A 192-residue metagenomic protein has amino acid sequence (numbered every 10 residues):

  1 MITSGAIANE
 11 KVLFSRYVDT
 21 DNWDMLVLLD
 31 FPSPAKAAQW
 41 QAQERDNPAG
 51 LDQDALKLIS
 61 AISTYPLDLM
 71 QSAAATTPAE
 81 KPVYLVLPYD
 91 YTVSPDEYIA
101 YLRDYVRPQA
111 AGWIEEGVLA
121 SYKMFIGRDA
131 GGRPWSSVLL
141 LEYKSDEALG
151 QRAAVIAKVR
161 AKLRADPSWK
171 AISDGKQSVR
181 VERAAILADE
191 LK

Functional and structural regions predicted by a protein language model:
M1-A49, D54-L163, I172-K192: Short S/T/G/P-rich N-terminal loop/turn motif that feeds into the first structured element of a domain
